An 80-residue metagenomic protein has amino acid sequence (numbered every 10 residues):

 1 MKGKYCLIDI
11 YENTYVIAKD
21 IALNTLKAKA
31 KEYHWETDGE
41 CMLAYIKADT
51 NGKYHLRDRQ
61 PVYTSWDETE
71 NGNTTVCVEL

Functional and structural regions predicted by a protein language model:
M1-K2, K31, K53: Intrinsic low-complexity, intrinsically disordered segments enriched in polar/basic residues
M1-N13: Short aromatic-glycine-(Arg/Gly/Cys) micro-motifs in beta-strand/loop hairpins
G3, I17-A18, K27-K29, T69-L80: Structural boundary micro-motifs
D9, A18, Y45-A48: Residue-level signal for short segments within beta-strands and strand-turn junctions of well-structured beta-sheet
E12, A28-K31, P61: Intrinsic disorder/low-complexity segments in short proteins, especially the signal peptide and propeptide regions
N13-I17, L56-D58: Surface-exposed loop/edge segments in extracytoplasmic proteins
A18-M42: A short, charged, amphipathic alpha-helix used as a generic interaction element across diverse proteins
H34-L80: Short, mixed-charge low-complexity intrinsically disordered segments
